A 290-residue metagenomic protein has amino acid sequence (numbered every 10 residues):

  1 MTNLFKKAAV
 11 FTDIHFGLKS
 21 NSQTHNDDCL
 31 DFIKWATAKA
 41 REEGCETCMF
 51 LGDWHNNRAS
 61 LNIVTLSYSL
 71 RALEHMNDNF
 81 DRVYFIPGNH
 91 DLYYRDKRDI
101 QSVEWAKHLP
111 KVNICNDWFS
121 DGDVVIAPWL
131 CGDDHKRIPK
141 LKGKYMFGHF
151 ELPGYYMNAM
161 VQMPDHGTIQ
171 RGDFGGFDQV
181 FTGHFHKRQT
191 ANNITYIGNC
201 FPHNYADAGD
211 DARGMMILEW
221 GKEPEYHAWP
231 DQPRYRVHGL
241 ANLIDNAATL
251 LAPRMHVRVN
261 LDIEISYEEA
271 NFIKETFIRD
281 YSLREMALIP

Functional and structural regions predicted by a protein language model:
N3, E42, E219-P290: Accessory, non-catalytic peripheral segments of nucleic-acid enzymes
L4-K7, I14, L18-F119, D173-F177: Core catalytic region of metal-dependent phosphoesterases/phosphodiesterases, especially metallo-beta-lactamase-like
A9, M49, Y84, V125 (+3 more regions): Hydrophobic/aromatic beta-strand patches that form the interior of the parallel beta-sheet core in alpha/beta enzyme
D13, I33, C48, D53 (+8 more regions): Divalent metal-coordination and catalytic microenvironments
H15-K19, N56-A59, I86-K97, C131-D134 (+3 more regions): Active-site environment of divalent metal-dependent phosphoester hydrolases
S69, P87-G172, I197-C200: Conserved catalytic scaffold of divalent metal-dependent phosphoesterases
M76-N79, P139-K142, R171-G176, L250-A252: Short, conserved loop/helix-junction motifs that constitute active-site signature segments in enzyme catalytic cores
L152, N158-E223: Conserved beta-sheet core of the metallophosphoesterase superfamily
